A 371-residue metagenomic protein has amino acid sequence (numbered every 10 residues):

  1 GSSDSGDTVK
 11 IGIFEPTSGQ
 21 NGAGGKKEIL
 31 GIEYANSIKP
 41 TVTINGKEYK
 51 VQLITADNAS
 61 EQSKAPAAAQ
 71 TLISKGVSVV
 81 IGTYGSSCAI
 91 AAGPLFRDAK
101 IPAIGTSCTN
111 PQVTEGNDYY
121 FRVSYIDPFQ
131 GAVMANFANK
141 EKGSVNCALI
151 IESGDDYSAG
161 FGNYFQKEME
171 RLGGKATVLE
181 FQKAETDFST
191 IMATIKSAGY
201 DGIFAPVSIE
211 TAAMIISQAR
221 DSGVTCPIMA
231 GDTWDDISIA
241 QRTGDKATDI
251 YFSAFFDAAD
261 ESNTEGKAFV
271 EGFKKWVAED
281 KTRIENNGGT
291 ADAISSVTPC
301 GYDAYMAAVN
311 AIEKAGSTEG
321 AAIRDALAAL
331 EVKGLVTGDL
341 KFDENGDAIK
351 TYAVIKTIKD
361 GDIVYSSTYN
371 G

Functional and structural regions predicted by a protein language model:
G1-K10, T41-N45, S74, Y369-G371: Short, low-complexity disordered leader/linker segments with a strong preference for bacterial N-terminal type II
G12-E33, A56-Q62, G85-S87, I150-A159 (+2 more regions): Extracytoplasmic "Venus flytrap"
I13-E15, L72-Y84, I104-T106, A148-I151 (+4 more regions): Periplasmic-binding protein-like
A23-E28, V42-T114, V123, F181-S189 (+4 more regions): Beta-alpha junction/loop-to-helix N-cap segments that form part of ligand/metal-binding clefts
F96-D98, G162-A259: Extracellular/periplasmic bilobed ligand-binding domains
Y120-K183, D201-G202: An alpha-beta-alpha
D221-C300, T357-I358, I363-N370: Extracellular/periplasmic periplasmic-binding protein-like sensory domains
K281-P299, A307-D360, V364: Segments of small-molecule ligand-sensing domains
